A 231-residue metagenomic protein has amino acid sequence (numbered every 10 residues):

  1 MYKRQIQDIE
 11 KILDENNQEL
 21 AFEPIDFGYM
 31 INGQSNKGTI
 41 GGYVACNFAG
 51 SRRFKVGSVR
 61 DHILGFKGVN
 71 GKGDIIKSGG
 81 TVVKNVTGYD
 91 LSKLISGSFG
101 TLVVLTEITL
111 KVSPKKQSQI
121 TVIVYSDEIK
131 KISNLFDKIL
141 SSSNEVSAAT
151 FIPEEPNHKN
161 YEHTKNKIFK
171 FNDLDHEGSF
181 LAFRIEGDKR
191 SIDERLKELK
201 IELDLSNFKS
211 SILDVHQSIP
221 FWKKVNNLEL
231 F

Functional and structural regions predicted by a protein language model:
M1-Y2, S210: Short, basic, low-complexity termini and linkers enriched in Ser/Thr/Gly/Pro that act as targeting/leader peptides
K3-K93: FAD-binding glycine-rich core of flavoenzymes that anchor FAD
A45, L64-L230: C-terminal substrate-binding/cap subdomain adjacent to the FAD-binding core in PCMH-type and related FAD-linked
